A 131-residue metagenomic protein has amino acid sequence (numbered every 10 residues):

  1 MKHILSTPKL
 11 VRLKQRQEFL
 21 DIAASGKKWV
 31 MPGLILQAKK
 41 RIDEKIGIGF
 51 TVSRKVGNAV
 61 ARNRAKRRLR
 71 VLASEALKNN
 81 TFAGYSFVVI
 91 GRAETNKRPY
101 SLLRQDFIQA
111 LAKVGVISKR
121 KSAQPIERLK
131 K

Functional and structural regions predicted by a protein language model:
M1-K131: Positively charged, solvent-exposed patches that mediate nucleic-acid binding
